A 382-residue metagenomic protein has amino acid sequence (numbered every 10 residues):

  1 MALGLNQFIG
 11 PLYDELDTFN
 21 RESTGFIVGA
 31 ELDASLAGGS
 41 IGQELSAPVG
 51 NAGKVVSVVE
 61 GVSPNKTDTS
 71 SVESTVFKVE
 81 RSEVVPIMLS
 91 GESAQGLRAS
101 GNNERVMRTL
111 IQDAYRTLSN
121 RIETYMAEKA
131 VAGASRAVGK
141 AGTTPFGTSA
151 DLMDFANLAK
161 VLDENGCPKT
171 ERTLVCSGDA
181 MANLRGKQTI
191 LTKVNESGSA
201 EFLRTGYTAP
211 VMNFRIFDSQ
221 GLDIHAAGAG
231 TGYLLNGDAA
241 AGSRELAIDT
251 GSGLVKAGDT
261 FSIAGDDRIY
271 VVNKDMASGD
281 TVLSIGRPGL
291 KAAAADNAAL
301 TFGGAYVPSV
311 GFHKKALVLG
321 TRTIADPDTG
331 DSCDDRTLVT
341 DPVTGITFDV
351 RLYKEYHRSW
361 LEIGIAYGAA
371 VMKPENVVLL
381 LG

Functional and structural regions predicted by a protein language model:
M1-E80, V377-V378: N-terminal "assembly arms/tails" that initiate or stabilize quaternary assembly in self-assembling proteins
M1-V28, G39, L191-A227, L300-G382: Protruding loop/beta-arch "assembly-hinge" segments enriched in small, turn-prone residues
E31, S35-I41, S46-G53, S149-G186 (+1 more regions): Short, low-complexity, charged/polar segments at coil/turn and helix-coil boundaries
S35-L36, A159-N165, L203-G206, L235 (+1 more regions): A generic local secondary-structure boundary/capping motif
G42-E44, V59-S63, T69-V72, A240-R244 (+2 more regions): Glycine-centered loop/turn motifs
V55-V58, I87-M88, L97, N183-G186 (+3 more regions): Short helix/loop capping segments that flank catalytic or ligand/cofactor-binding pockets
V76-D154, D163-A180, Y207-A209, F214-D218 (+1 more regions): Long, contiguous amphipathic alpha-helices that act as assembly "spine/axial" helices in icosahedral shell and virion
N183, Q188-D296, L379-G382: Autoprocessing Asn-cyclization modules and mimics
